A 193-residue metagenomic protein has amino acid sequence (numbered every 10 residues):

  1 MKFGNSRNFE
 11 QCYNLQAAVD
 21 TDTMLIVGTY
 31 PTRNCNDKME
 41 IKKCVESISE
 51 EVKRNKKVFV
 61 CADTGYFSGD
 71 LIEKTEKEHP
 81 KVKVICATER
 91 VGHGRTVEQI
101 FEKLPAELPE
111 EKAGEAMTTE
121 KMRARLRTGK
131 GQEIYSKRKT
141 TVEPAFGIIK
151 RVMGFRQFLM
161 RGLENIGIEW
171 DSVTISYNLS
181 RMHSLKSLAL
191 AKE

Functional and structural regions predicted by a protein language model:
M1-E193: Anion-binding and metal-coordination hotspots
